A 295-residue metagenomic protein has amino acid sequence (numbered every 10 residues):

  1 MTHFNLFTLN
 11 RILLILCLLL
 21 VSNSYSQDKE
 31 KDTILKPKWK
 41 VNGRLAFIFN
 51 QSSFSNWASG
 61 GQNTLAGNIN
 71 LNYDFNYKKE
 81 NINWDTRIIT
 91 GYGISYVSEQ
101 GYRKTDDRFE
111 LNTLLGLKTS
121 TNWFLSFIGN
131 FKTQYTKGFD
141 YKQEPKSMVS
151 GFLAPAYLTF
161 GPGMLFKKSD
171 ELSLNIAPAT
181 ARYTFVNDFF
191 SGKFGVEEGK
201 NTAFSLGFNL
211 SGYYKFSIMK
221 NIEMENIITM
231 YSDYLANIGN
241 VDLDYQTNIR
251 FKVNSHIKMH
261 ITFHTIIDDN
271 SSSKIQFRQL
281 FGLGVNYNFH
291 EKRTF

Functional and structural regions predicted by a protein language model:
G43-L45, T86, F127-G129, P162 (+3 more regions): Membrane-embedded beta-strand positions of outer-membrane beta-barrel proteins
F47-S53, K79-N81, T90-Y96, F131-K137 (+4 more regions): Transmembrane beta-strands of outer-membrane beta-barrel pores
N56-G61, Y96-G101, E144-S150, F194-K200 (+2 more regions): Extracellular loop and loop/strand-boundary signature of outer-membrane beta-barrel proteins
N63-I69, T105-F109, A154-F160, T202-F208 (+2 more regions): Residues that define the transmembrane beta-barrel architecture of outer-membrane proteins
Y73-Y77, L117, F166-K168, G212-F216 (+2 more regions): Residue-level signature of outer-membrane beta-barrel architecture
N81-W84, N122-L125, E171-L174, N221-M224 (+2 more regions): Repeated loop/turn-to-beta-strand initiation elements of outer-membrane beta-barrel proteins
R103-G207: Outer-membrane pore/translocation modules
I249, F277-F295: Outer-membrane beta-barrel "beta-signal"
